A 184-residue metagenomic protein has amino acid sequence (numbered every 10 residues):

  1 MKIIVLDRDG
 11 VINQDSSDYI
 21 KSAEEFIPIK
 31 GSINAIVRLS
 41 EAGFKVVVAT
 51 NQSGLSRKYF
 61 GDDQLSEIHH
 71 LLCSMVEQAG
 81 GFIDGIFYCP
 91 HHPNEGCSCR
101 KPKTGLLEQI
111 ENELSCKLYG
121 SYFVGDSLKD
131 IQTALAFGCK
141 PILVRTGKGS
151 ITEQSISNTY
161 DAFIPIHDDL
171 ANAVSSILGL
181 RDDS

Functional and structural regions predicted by a protein language model:
M1-R8, I12, A171, S175 (+1 more regions): Non-catalytic pre-domain segments flanking phosphatase-related domains
M1-V47: Active-site neighborhood of HAD-like aspartate-dependent phosphohydrolases
A23-P28, F60-E67, K101-P102: Alpha-helix N-cap and loop-to-helix initiation/capping positions
S32, I36-L72, F82-E95, A134: Substrate-recognition element of Asp-dependent hydrolases with the DxDx(T/V) motif
H69-Y88, Q154-G179: Structural recognition of alpha->loop->beta junctions
K101-I131: Conserved Lys-Pro-Asp/Glu-containing loop-to-beta segment of HAD-superfamily phosphomonoesterases, centered on
F123-P165: Acidic, Mg2+-coordinating phosphoryl-transfer loop and its flanking beta/alpha structural elements, shared across
